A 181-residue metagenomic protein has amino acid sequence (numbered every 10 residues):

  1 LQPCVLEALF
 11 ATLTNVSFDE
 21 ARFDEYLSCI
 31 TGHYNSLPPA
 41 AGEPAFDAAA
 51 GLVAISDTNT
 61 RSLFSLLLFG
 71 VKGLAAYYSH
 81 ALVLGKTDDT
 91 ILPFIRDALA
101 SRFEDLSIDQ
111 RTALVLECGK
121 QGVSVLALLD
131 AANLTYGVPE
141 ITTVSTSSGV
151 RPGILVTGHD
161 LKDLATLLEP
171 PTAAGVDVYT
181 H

Functional and structural regions predicted by a protein language model:
L1-H181: Metallocofactor- and cofactor-centric catalytic cores in central/energy metabolism, strongly enriched
